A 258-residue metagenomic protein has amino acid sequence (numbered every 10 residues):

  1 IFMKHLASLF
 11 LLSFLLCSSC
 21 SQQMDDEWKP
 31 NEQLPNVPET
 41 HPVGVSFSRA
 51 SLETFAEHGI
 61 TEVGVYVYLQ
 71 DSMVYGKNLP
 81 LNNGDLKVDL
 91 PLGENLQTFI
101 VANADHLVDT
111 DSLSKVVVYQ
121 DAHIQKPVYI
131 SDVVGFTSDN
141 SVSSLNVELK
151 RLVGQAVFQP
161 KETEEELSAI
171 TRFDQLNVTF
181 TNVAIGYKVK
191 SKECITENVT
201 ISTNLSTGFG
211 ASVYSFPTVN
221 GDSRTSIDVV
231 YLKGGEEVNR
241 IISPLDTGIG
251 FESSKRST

Functional and structural regions predicted by a protein language model:
M3-L6, Q22: Positively charged n-region of N-terminal signal peptides that target proteins for export
L9-S18: Bacterial N-terminal signal peptides
C17-F47, F158, G250, S254-T258: Bacterial Sec-dependent N-terminal signal peptides
F47-S51, E162: Short solvent-exposed capping/turn motifs at the termini of beta-strands
L52-K115, E165-R256: Tryptophan-paired
F99, V157-Q159: Residues within well-ordered beta-strands of beta-sheet-rich folds
V116-L152, K161, S243-T258: Extracellular beta-sheet/turn segments enriched in Thr/Pro/Gly and aliphatic residues
N146-G154, S215-N220: Conserved "repeat-terminator" motif of extracellular CCP/Sushi domains
